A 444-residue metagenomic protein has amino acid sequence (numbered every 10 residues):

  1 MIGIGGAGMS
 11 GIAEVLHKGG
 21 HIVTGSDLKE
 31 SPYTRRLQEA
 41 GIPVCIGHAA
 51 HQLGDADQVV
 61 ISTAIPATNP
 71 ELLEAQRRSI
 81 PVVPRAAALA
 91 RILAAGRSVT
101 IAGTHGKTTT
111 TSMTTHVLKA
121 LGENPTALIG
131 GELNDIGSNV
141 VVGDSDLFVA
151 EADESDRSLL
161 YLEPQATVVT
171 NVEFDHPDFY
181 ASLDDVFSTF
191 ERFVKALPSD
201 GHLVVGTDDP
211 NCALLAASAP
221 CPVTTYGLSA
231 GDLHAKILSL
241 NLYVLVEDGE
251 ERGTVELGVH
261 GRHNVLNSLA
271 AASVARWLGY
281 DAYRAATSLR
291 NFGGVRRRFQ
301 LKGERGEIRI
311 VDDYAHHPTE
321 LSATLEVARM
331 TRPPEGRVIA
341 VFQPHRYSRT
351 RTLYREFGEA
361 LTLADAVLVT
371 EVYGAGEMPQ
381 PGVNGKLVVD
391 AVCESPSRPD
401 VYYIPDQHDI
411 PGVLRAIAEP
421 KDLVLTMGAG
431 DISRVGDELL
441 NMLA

Functional and structural regions predicted by a protein language model:
M1-A88, P210, I237, H260: N-terminal leader/targeting and accessory segments in enzymes
G8, V15, G19, D248-A366 (+1 more regions): Nucleotide phosphate-binding/pyrophosphate-handling subdomain across enzymes that bind or process nucleotide phosphates
V15-K18, Q38, Q52, T63-T207 (+2 more regions): Phosphate-binding loop of NTP-binding sites
H21-L28, H202-T207, I339-Q343, L363-G374: Short internal beta-strands
T24-L28, C45-H48, V83-A90, A127-G131 (+5 more regions): Beta-strand->loop->alpha-helix junctions that form or flank phosphate-binding loops in nucleotide-handling enzymes
L53-Q58, D146, E419-D422: Short acidic/histidine-rich motifs immediately flanking catalytic phosphotransfer sites in two-component signaling
G358-P420: C-terminal helical cap/extension that packs against the catalytic core of soluble nucleotide-cofactor enzymes
D409-L440: A glycine-rich beta-strand to alpha-helix segment that forms a phosphate/ribose-binding loop at ligand/cofactor sites
